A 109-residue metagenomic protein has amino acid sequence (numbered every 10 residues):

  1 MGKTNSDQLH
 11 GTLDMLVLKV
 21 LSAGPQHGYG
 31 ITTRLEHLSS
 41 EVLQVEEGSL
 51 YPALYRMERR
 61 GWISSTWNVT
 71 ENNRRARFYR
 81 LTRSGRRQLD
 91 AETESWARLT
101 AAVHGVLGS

Functional and structural regions predicted by a protein language model:
M1-G2: Intrinsically disordered, low-complexity and often Lys/Arg-enriched segments
N5-D7, T70-E71: Short secondary-structure boundary/capping segments
S6-S49: N-terminal helix-turn-helix DNA-binding core of bacterial DNA-binding proteins
L50-M57: Basic amphipathic alpha-helical segments that dock to polyanions
E58-R74, R80: Beta-hairpin "wing" of winged helix-turn-helix
N72-T93: Basic, amphipathic "hinge/linker" alpha-helix immediately C-terminal to the N-terminal HTH DNA-binding motif
R87-S109: Amphipathic alpha-helical dimerization/coiled-coil segments that flank or bridge DNA-binding/regulatory modules
